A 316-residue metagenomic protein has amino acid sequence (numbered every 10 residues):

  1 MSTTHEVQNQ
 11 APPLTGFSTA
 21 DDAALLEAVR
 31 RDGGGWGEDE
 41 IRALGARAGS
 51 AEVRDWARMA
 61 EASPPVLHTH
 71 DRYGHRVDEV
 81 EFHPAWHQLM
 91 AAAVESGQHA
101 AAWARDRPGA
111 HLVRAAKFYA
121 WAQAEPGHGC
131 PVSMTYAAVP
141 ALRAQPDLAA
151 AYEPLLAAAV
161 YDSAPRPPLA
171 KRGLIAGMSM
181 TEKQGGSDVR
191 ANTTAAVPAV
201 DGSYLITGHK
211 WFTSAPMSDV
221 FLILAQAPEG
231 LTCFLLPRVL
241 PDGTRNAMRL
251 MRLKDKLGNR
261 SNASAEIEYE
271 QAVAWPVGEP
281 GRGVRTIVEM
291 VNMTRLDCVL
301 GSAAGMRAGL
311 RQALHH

Functional and structural regions predicted by a protein language model:
M1-R107: Extended, charge-enriched "interface" segments that sit outside catalytic cores
R76-P167, T213-A215: Internal helix-loop-helix
A102-W103, A116-P126, Y136-P140, M178 (+3 more regions): Glycine- and acidic
P146-T194, P198-G202: Internal maturation/activation junctions in enzymes
S203, T207-A247: A short core secondary-structure module
D242-T244, E266-T294, R311-H316: A glycine-rich, basic-preceded beta-loop-alpha segment at the flavin cofactor/substrate interface of flavin-utilizing
T244-E270: Flexible, small-/acidic-enriched active-site or ligand-binding loops
